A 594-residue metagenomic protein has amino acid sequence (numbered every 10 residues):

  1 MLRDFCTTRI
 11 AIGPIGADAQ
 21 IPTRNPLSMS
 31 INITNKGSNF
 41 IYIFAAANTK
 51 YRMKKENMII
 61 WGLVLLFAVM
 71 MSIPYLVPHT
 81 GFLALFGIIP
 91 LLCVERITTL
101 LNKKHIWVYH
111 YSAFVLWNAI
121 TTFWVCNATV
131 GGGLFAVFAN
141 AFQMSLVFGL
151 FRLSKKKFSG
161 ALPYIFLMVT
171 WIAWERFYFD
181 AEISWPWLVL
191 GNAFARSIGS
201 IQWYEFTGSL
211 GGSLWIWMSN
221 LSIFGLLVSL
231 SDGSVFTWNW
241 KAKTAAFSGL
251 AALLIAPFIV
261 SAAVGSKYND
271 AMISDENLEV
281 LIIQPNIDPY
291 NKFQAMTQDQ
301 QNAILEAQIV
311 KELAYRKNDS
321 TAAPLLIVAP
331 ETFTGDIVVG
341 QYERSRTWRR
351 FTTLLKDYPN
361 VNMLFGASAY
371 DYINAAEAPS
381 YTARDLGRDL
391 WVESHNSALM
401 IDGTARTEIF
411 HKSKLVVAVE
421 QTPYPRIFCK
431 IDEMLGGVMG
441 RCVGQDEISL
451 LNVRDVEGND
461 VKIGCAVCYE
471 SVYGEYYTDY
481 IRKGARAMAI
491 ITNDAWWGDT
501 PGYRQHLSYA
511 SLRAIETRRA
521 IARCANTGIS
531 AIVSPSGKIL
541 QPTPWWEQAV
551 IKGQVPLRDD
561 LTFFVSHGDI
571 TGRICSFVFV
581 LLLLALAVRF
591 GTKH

Functional and structural regions predicted by a protein language model:
G13-G16, G37: Residue-identity detector for glycine
P26, G37-R52: Short, Lys/Arg-enriched N-terminal segments with co-localized hydrophobic residues within the first ~10-30 amino acids
M53-Y268, D499, A510-A514, C524-A525 (+2 more regions): Membrane-embedded alpha-helical bundles of multi-pass enzymes that act on lipidic or dolichyl-linked glycan substrates
Y75-L92, W117, Q284-P285, A322-V339 (+2 more regions): Short, conserved active-site loops that position catalytic residues or coordinate cofactors/metal ions across diverse
R196-S200, L253-A329, D336-L355: Membrane-interface segments at or immediately adjacent to transmembrane helices that form the boundary between
P324, A329-H594: Solvent-exposed soluble domains appended to multi-pass membrane proteins
